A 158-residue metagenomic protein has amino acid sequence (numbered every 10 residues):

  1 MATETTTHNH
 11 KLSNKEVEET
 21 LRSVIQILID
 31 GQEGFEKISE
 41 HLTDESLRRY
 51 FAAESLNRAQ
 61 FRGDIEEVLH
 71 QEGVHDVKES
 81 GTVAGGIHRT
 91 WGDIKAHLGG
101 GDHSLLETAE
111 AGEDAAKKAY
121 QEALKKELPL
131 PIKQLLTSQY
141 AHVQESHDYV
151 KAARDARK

Functional and structural regions predicted by a protein language model:
A2-Q26, S80, I87, A152-A156: N-terminal/domain-start segments enriched in small and hydrophobic, helix-friendly residues, covering either
E4, D64-K117: Carboxylate-rich helix-loop segments that flank metal/cofactor sites and access channels in metalloenzymes
N9-T43, H103-E127: Alpha-helical bundle segments that constitute or directly flank the non-heme di-iron/ferroxidase center
E16-V24, E45-G63, D102-L106, P131-V143: Alpha-helical scaffold segments that form or flank carboxylate-/histidine-based iron centers
E18, I25, I29, A52-S55 (+6 more regions): Generic structural concept
E33-E40, G63-H70, V74, G92 (+4 more regions): Charged/polar positions within long, soluble alpha-helices
L47-V83, V150-A153: Conserved alpha-helical segments that form or flank metal/cofactor-binding pockets of metalloenzymes
L105, A109-K158: Preference for long, well-ordered alpha-helical segments
